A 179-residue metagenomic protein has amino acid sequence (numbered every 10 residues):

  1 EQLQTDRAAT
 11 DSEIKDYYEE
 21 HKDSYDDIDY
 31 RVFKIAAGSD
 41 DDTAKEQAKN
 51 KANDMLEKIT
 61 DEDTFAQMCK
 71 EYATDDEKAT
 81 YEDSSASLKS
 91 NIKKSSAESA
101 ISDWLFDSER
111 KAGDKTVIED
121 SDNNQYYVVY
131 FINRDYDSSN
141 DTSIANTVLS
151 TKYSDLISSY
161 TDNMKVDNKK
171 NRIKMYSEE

Functional and structural regions predicted by a protein language model:
E1-Q47, D54, K70, K94-E179: PPIase-associated folding chaperone regions across multiple families
D54-A100, S138-S139: Peptidyl-prolyl cis-trans isomerase
